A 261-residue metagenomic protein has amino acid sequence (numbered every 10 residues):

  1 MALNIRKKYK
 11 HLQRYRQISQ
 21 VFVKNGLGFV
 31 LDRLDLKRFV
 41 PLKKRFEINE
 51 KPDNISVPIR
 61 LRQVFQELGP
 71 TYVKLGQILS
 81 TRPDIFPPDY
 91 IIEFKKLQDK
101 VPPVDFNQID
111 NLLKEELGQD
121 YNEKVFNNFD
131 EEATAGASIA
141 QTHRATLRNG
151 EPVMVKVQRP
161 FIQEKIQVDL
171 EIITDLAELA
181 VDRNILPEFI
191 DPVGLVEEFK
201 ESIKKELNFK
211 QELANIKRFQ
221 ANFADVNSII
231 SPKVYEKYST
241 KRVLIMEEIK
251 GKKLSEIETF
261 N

Functional and structural regions predicted by a protein language model:
M1-Q141, E164-P192, V196, K200: N-terminal accessory/targeting segments that precede structured cores
G76, T142, V155, E212 (+1 more regions): Residue-level signature of catalytic and energy-coupling elements of molecular machines, predominantly ATP/GTP-dependent
P88, K95-P102, K114, Q163 (+2 more regions): ATP-dependent phospho-/nucleotidyl transfer catalytic cores
K124-F129, A140, V153, I229-K233 (+1 more regions): Small-residue-enriched segments and motifs
A133-I139, T146-R148, R218: Conserved actuator
R144, E151-R159: Glycine-rich ATP phosphate-binding loop
R148-G150, K250: Short acidic-glycine loop/turn motifs at beta-strand connectors
